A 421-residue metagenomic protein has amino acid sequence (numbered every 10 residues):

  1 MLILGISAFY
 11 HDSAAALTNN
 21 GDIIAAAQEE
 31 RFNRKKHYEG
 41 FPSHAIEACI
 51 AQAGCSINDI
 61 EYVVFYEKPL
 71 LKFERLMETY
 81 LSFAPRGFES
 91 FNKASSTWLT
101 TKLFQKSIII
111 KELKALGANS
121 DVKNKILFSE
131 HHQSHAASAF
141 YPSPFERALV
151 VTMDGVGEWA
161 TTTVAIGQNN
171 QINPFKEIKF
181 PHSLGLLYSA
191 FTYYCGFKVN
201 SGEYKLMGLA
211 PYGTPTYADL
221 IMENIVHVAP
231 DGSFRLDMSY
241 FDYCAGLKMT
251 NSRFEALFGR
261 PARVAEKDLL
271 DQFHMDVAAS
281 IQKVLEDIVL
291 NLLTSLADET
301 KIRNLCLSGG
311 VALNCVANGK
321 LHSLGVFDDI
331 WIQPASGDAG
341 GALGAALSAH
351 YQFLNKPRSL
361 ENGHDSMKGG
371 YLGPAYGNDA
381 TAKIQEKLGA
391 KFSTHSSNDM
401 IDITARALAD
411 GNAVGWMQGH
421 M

Functional and structural regions predicted by a protein language model:
M1-M421: Short acidic/glycine-rich loops and adjacent helix/strand connectors that line catalytic pockets where negatively
